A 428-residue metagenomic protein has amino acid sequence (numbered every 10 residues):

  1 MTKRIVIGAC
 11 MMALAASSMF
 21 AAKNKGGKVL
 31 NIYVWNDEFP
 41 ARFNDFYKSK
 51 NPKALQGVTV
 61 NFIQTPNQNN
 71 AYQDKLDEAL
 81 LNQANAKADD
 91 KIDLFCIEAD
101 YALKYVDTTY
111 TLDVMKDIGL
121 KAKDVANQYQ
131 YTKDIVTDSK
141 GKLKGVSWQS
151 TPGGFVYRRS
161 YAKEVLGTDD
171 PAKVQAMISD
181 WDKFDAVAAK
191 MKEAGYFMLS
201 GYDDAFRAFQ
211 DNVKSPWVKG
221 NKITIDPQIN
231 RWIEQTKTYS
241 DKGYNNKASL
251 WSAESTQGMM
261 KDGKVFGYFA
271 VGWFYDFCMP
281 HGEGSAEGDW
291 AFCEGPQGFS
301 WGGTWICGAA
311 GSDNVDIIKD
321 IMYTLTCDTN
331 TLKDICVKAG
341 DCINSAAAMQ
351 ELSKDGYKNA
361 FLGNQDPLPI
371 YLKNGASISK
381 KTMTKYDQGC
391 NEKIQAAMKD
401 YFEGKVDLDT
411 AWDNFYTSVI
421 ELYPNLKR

Functional and structural regions predicted by a protein language model:
M1-L30, I420-R428: Short, low-complexity disordered leader/linker segments with a strong preference for bacterial N-terminal type II
K28, Q56, L81-N82, H281-A348 (+2 more regions): Extracytoplasmic/periplasmic substrate-recognition and gating elements
W35-N61, I394, W412: Short, polar/charged alpha-helical segment
P52-Q128, E164-V165, M259, F266-G267: Extracytoplasmic "Venus flytrap"/periplasmic binding protein-like
A84, D93-G154, D182, E287-C293 (+3 more regions): Hinge/lid segment of periplasmic solute-binding proteins
K116-Q128, E164, K173-S179, K214-W232 (+4 more regions): Short, solvent-exposed loop/beta-turn-alpha elements that line the ligand-binding surface or hinge of extracytoplasmic
K183-K192, K219-A253, M279: Glycine-centered hinge/linker elements that transmit conformational signals in sensory and ligand-binding systems
C336-D400, L426-R428: Long, aromatic- and glycine/proline-rich binding clefts that accommodate carbohydrate-like moieties
